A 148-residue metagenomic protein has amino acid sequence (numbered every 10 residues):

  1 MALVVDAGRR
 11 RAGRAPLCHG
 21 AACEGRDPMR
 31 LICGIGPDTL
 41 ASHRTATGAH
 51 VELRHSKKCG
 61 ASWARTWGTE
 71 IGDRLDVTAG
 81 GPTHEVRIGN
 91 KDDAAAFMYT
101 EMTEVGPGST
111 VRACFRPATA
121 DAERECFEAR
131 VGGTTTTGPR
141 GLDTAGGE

Functional and structural regions predicted by a protein language model:
M1-V4: Hydrophobic membrane-insertion alpha-helices, especially the h-region of bacterial N-terminal signal peptides
D6-K57: Transition segment at domain starts
S56-K58, T69, V105-P107: Solvent-exposed loop and beta-edge segments used for protein-protein assembly and interaction
A61, G72-R74, T110: Exposed beta-strand and adjacent loop surfaces of beta-rich binding modules that mediate intermolecular recognition
W63-W67: Short edge beta-strand/loop segments characteristic of extracellular beta-sandwich folds
E70-T83: Short, surface-exposed beta-strand/strand-loop-strand elements in extracellular ectodomains
P82, V86-D92: Long, low-complexity intrinsically disordered regions
N90-E148: Extracellularly exposed regions in secreted/surface proteins, prominently low-complexity, repeat-rich
